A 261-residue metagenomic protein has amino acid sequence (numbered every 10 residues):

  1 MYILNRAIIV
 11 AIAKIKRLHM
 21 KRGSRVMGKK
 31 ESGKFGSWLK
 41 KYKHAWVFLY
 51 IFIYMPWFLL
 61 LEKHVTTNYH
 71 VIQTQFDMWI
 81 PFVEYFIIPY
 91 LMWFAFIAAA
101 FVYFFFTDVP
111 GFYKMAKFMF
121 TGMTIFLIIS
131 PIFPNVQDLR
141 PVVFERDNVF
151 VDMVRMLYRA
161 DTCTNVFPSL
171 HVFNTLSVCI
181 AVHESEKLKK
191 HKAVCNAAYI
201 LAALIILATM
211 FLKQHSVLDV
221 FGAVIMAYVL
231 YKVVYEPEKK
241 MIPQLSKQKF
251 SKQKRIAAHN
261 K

Functional and structural regions predicted by a protein language model:
A13, H19-I97, E145, V154 (+1 more regions): N-terminal transmembrane-helix/juxtamembrane module of multi-pass inner/ER membrane proteins
M55-W57, M123-P131, I200-M210: Aromatic-anchored segments of alpha-helical transmembrane domains
E62-Q75, F105-K190, M241-F250, K254: Membrane-interface loops
P89-F96, F173-N174, F221-I225: Membrane-embedded alpha-helical segments of multi-pass membrane proteins, especially the transmembrane helices
F96-A100, L176-A181, I200-A208: Hydrophobic, membrane-inserted alpha-helices
V143-F144, T162-F167, L204-Y231: Interfacial helix-loop-helix junctions of multi-pass membrane proteins
K190-A203: Short hydrophobic alpha-helices at membrane interfaces in multi-pass membrane enzymes
S216, G222-K261: C-terminal membrane module of polytopic membrane proteins
